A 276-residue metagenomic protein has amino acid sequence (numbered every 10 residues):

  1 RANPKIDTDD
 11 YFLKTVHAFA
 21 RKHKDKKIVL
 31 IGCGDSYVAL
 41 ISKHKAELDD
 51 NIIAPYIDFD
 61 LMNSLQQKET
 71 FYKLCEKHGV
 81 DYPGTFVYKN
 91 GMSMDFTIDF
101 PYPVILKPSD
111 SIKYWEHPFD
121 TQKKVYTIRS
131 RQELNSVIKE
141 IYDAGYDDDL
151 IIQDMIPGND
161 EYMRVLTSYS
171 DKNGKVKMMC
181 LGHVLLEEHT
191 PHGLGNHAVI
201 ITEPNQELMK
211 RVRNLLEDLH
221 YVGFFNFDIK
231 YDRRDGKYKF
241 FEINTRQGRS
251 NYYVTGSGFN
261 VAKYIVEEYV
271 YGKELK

Functional and structural regions predicted by a protein language model:
R1-F19: Glycine-rich, highly charged phosphate/nucleotide-binding loops
F19-K27, D99-F100: Glycine-rich phosphate-binding loop signature in dinucleotide/nucleotide-binding domains
H23-Q66, D81-G84: A short, GP-enriched loop/loop-strand-helix hinge that lies immediately N-terminal to, or at the N-terminal rim
M62-I151, K172-N173: Active-site nucleotide/adenylate-binding loops and adjacent lid/helix of ATP-dependent enzymes
K123-V125, R129-Q132, S136, D154-H220 (+1 more regions): ATP-dependent carboxylate/phosphate-activation module, predominantly the ATP-grasp catalytic core and closely related
Q153-D154, V222-R234: A short glycine-rich, hydrophobically flanked beta-strand micro-motif that places a catalytic Asp/Glu for divalent metal
G236-R246: A short beta-strand motif that forms the metal-chelation/ATP-contact edge of phosphoryl-transfer active sites
K273-K276: Cysteine/selenocysteine-centered motifs that mediate thiol-based redox chemistry or coordinate metal-sulfur cofactors
